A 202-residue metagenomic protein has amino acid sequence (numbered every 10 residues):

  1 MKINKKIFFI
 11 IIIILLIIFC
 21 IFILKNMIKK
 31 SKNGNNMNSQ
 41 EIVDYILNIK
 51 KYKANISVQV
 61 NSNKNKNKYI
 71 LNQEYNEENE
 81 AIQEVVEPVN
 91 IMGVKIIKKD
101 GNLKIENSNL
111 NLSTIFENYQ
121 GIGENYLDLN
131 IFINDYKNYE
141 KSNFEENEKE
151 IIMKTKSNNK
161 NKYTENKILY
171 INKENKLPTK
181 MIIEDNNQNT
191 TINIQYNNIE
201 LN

Functional and structural regions predicted by a protein language model:
K2-E77: N-terminal leader/targeting segments and the immediate start of mature chains
N48-K53, Q73-A81, I97-N102, N147-E148 (+2 more regions): Short, solvent-exposed coil/turn segments at beta-strand boundaries
K51, I91-G93, N138: A glycine-biased structural micro-motif
S57-N61, E84-V86, E106-S108, K156-N158 (+1 more regions): A generic structural motif
N65-L71, N90-K98, K162-Y163, N189-N193: Amphipathic hydrophobic-ligand
N72-L127: An acidic-aromatic
F132-N143, N193-I194: A short, amphipathic edge element
F144-N202: Gly/Pro-enriched, hydrophobic low-complexity segments that function as extracytoplasmic propeptides/linkers
